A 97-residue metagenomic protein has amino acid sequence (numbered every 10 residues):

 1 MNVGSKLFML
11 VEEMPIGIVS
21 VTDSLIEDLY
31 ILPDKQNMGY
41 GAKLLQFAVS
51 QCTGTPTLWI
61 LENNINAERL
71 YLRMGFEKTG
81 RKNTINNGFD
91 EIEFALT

Functional and structural regions predicted by a protein language model:
M1-F8, L25: A short helix-loop-beta-strand connector motif used in the catalytic cores of GNAT acetyltransferases and, in some
S5-G17: Conserved beta-hairpin
G17-V19, S24, L29: Conserved GNAT-family N-acetyltransferase fold
I26-Q36, I60-L61: A short, internal acetyl-CoA/4′-phosphopantetheine-binding micro-motif in the GNAT/acyltransferase core
D34-K35, G39-F47: Conserved acetyl-CoA pyrophosphate-binding loop and the N-cap/start of the following alpha-helix in GNAT-like
A42-K43, N63-G80, N87-I92: Conserved active-site alpha-helix within GNAT-family acetyltransferase domains
Q51-N63: Conserved GNAT acetyl-CoA-binding A-motif
